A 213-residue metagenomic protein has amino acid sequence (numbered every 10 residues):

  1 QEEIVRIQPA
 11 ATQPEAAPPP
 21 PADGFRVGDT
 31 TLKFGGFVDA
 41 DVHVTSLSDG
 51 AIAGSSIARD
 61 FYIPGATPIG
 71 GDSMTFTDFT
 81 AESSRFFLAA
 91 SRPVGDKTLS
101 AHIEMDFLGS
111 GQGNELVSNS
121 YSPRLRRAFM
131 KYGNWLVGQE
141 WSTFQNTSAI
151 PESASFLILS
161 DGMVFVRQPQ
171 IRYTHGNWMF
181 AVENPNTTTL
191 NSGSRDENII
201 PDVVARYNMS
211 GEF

Functional and structural regions predicted by a protein language model:
Q1-A11: Alpha-helical, heptad-rich or low-complexity scaffold/stalk segments that mediate oligomerization or tethering
T12-P21: Long amphipathic alpha-helical scaffold segments
P20-D60, P64-T188, E197-V204, N208-M209: Outer membrane beta-barrel
